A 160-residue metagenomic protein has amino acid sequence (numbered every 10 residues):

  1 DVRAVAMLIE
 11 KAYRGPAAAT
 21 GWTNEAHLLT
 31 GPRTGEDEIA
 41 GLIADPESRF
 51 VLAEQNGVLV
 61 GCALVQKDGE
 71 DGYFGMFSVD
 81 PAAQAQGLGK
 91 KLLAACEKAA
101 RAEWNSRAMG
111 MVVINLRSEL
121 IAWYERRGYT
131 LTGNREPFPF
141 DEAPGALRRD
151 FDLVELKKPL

Functional and structural regions predicted by a protein language model:
D1-L8, G15: A short beta-loop-alpha structural element at the N-terminal edge of CoA-dependent acyl/N-acetyltransferase catalytic
E10-I39: Conserved GNAT-fold acetyl-CoA-binding loop/helix
T34-V51, Y73, R149-D152: A short helix-loop-beta-strand connector motif used in the catalytic cores of GNAT acetyltransferases and, in some
L42, R107-A122, R126-L160: C-terminal "cap" of GNAT-fold acetyltransferases
L52, V58-Q66, Y73-S78: Conserved beta-strand in the GNAT
A53, A83, G87-A95: Conserved acetyl-CoA pyrophosphate-binding loop and the N-cap/start of the following alpha-helix in GNAT-like
K67, D80-A82, Q86, N115-L116: Active-site acidic-Proline motif in GNAT/NAT acetyltransferases
K91-A108, T130: Conserved acyl-CoA
